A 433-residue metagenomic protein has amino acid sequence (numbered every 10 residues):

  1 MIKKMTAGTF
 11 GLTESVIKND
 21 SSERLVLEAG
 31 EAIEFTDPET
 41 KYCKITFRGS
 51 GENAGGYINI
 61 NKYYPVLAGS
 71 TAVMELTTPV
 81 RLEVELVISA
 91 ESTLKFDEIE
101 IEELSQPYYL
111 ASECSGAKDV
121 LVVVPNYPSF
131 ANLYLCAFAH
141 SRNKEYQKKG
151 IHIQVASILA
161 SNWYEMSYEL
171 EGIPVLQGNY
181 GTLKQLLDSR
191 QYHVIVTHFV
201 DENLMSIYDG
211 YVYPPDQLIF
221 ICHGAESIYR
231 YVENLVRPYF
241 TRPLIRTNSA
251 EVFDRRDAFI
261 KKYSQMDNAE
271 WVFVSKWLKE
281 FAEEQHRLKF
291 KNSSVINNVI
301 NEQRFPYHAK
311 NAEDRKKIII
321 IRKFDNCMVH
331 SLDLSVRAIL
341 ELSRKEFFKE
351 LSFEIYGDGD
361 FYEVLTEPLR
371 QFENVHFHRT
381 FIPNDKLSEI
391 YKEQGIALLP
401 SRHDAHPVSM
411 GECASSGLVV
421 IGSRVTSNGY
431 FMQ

Functional and structural regions predicted by a protein language model:
L121-V123, K310-H330, V336-I339: Conserved donor-binding/catalytic core segment of Leloir-type glycosyltransferases
L133-A137, S141, N326-E341, E363: A conserved mid-protein helix/loop that constitutes part of the nucleotide-sugar donor-binding site
E226-Y229, R237-W271: Membrane-proximal helix-turn-helix segments that form the acceptor-binding/catalytic region of lipid-linked
W277, V299: Carbohydrate-associated surface elements
V364-I382: Nucleotide-activated donor-binding/catalytic signature segment of Leloir-type glycosyltransferases, i.e., the conserved
E389-Q394: Short alpha-helical donor nucleotide-sugar binding micro-motif in glycosyltransferases
R402: Aromatic "clamp/platform" in nucleotide-sugar-dependent glycosyltransferases that forms part of the donor/acceptor
V419-G422: Short hydrophobic beta-strand element within catalytic cores of glycosyltransferases and related nucleotide-activated
